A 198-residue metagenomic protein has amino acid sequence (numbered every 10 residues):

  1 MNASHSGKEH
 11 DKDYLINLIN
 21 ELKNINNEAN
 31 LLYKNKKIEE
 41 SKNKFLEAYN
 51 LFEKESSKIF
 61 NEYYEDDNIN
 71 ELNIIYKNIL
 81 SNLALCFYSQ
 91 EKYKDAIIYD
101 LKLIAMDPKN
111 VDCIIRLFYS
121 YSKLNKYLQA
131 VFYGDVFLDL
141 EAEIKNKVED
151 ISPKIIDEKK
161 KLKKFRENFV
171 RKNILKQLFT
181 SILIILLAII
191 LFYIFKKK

Functional and structural regions predicted by a protein language model:
N20, N68-I75, K109, K147 (+2 more regions): Structural signature of alpha-solenoid helical repeat junctions
N27, I75, N82, R116 (+4 more regions): "A position-specific structural signal for the A-helix of alpha-solenoid helical repeats
I38-D107, D112: Alpha-helical adaptor scaffolds
L46-N50, F118-N146: TPR/TPR-like (Sel1-like) alpha-helical repeat modules
E167-K198: C-terminal single-pass membrane-anchor helix
